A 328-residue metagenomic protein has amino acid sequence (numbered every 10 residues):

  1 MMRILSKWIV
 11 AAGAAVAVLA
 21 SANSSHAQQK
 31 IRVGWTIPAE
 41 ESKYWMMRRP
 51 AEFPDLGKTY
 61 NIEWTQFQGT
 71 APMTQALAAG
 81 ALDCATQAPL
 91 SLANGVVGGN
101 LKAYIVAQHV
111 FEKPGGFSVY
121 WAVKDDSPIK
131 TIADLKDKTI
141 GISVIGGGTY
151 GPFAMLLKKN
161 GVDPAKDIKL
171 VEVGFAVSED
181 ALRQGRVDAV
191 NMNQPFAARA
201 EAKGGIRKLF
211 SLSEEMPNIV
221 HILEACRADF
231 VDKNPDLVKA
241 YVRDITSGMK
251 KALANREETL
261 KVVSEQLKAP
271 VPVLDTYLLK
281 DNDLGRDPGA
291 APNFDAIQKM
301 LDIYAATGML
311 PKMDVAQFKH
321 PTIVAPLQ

Functional and structural regions predicted by a protein language model:
M1-A12: Bacterial N-terminal signal peptides that target proteins for export
V10-A20: Bacterial N-terminal signal peptides
S21-A27: Sec/Tat signal peptide C-region and signal peptidase I cleavage site
Q29-V162, K169-E172, D188-Q194, N218: Short, glycine-/small- and polar/acidic-enriched structural segments that line small-molecule recognition paths
A71, Q75, A79, A93 (+14 more regions): Solvent-exposed, polar/charged alpha-helical surfaces in well-ordered, non-transmembrane soluble domains, broadly
L90, L170, A176-E265: Pocket-lining segment of extracytoplasmic ligand-binding domains
D232-M309: Secondary-structure end/capping motifs
L301-Q328: Conserved C-terminal helix/tail region of periplasmic/extracytoplasmic solute-binding proteins
